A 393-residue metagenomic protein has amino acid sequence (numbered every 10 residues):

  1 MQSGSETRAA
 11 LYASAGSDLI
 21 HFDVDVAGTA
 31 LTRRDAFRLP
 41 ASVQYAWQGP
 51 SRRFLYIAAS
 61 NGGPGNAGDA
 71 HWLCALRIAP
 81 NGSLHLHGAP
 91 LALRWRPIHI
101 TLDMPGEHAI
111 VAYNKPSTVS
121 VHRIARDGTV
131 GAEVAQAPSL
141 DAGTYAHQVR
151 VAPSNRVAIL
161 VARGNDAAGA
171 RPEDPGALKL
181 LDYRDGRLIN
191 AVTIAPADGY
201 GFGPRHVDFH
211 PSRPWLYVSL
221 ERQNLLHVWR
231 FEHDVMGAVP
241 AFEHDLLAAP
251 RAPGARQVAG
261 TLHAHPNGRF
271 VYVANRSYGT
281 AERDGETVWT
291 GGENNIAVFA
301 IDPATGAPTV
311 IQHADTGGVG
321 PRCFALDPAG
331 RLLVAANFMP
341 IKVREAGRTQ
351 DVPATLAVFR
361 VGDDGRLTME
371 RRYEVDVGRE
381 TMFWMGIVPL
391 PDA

Functional and structural regions predicted by a protein language model:
A13-A15, P64-H71, A112-S117, A167-G176 (+3 more regions): Short, solvent-exposed loop/turn segments at conserved positions within beta-propeller repeat blades
F22-T29, A75-S83, V121-V130, L180-L188 (+3 more regions): Short loop/turn segments immediately following beta-strands, especially the blade-tip and inter-blade linker loops
T32-R38, H85-L91, E133-S139, N190-A197 (+3 more regions): A short beta-strand motif characteristic of beta-propeller blades
R34-G106: Blade-loop segments of beta-propeller domains
P40-P50, L93-P105, S139-V157, A197-W215 (+4 more regions): Beta-rich, blade/repeat-based domains predominating in secreted/periplasmic proteins but also intracellular
L84-A152: Asp-box/WD-like beta-propeller blade repeats and closely related beta-sheet repeat scaffolds
A259-T305, T309-T349: Loop/turn-rich, solvent-exposed surfaces of beta-rich toroidal or solenoidal domains
